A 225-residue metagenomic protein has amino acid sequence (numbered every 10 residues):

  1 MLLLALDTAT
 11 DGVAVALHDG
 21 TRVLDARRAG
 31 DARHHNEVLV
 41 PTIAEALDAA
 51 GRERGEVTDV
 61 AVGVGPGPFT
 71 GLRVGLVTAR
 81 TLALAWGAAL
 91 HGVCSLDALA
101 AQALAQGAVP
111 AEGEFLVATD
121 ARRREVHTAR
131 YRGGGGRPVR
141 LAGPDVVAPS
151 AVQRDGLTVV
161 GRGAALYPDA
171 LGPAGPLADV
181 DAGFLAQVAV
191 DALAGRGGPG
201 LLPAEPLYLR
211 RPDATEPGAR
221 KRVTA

Functional and structural regions predicted by a protein language model:
M1-P66: N-terminal beta-alpha supersecondary unit
A14, L99-A101, A186: Adenylate-forming
R22, R28, H34, A89-D181 (+4 more regions): Surface "functional belts" at beta-alpha junctions
N36, V40, A79, A182-A186: A general structural signal for well-ordered alpha-helical segments in protein cores
L47, A189-G197: Short, hydrophobic alpha-helical segments
D48-G55, A83-V93, V109-A111: Phosphate-handling active-site elements
A61-L90: DPxDG-like acidic metal-binding loop motif
